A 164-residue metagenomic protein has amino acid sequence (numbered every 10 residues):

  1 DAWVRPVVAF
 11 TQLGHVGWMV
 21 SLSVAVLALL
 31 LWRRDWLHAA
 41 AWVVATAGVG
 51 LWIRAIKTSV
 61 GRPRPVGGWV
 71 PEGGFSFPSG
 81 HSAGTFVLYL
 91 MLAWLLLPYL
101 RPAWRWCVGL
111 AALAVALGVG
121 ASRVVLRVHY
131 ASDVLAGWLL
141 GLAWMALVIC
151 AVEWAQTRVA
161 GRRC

Functional and structural regions predicted by a protein language model:
D1-F75, M91-P98, P102, L110: Hydrophobic alpha-helical bundle signature of multipass membrane enzymes
P65-C164: Membrane-embedded catalytic cores of phosphoryl/pyrophosphoryl-handling enzymes
